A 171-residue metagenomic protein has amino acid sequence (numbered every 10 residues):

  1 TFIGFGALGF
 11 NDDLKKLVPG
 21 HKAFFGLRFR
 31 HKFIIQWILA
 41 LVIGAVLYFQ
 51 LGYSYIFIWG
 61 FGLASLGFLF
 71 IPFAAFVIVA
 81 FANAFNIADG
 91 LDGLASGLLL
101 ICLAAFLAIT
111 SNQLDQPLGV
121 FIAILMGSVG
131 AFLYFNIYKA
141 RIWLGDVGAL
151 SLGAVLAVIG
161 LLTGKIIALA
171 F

Functional and structural regions predicted by a protein language model:
T1-L14, A40-I43, G67-F85, G90-F171: Alpha-helical transmembrane segments
I3, A23-I34, F73-F76: Short, well-structured alpha-helical patches and their helix-loop capping segments that border functional surfaces
F10-F29: Cytosolic, membrane-interface loops and tails of multi-pass inner-membrane proteins
V18-H21, L51-L63: Membrane-interface helix termini and inter-helical loops of multi-pass transporters
F25-G26, F49, C102, I159: Residues in and immediately flanking transmembrane alpha helices
L27-K32, W59-L69: Short aromatic-rich membrane-water interface segments that cap or initiate transmembrane helices in multi-pass membrane
R30-L39, S96: Select subsegments of transmembrane alpha-helices in polytopic membrane proteins, especially boundary-proximal
Q36, A40-Y48: Specific transmembrane helices
